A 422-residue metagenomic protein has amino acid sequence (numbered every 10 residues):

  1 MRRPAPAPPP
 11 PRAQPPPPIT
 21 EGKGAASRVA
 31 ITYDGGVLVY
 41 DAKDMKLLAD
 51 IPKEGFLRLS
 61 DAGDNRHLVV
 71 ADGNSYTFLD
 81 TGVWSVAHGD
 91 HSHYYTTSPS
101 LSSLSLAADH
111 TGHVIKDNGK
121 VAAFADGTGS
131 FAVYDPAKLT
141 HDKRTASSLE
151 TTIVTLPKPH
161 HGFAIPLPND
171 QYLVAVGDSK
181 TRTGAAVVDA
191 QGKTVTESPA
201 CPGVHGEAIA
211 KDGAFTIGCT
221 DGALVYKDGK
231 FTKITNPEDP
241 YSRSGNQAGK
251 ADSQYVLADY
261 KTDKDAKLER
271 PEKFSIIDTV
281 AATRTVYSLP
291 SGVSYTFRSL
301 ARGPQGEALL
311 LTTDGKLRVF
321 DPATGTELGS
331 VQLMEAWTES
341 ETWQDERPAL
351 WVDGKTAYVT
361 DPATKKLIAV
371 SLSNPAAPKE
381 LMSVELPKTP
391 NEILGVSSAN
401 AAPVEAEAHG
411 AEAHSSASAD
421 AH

Functional and structural regions predicted by a protein language model:
A13-E21, K53-H67, P99-G119, T152-N169 (+5 more regions): Repeated scaffold domains used in trafficking and secretory/extracellular systems, primarily beta-propellers
T20-Y33, D64-T77, G112-V133, F163-S179 (+6 more regions): Short beta-strand elements that form the blades of beta-propeller/WD-repeat-like and other beta-sheet-rich scaffold
D34-F131, T140: Post-signal peptide N-terminal segment of secreted/secretory-pathway proteins
K43-P52, S85-L106, D142-L156, Q191-P199 (+4 more regions): A short beta-strand motif characteristic of beta-propeller blades
G89-G218: Long, acidic/polar, low-complexity amphipathic helices and coiled-coil-like
A175-G303: Acidic, serine/threonine- and glycine-rich low-complexity intrinsically disordered segments that serve as flexible
E269, K273, D278-A363: Intrinsically disordered, low-complexity segments enriched in Gly and acidic/Ser/Thr residues that form flexible
P362-H422: Blade-level signature of beta-propeller repeat domains, shared across WD40, Kelch, NHL, RCC1 and BNR/Asp-box propellers
